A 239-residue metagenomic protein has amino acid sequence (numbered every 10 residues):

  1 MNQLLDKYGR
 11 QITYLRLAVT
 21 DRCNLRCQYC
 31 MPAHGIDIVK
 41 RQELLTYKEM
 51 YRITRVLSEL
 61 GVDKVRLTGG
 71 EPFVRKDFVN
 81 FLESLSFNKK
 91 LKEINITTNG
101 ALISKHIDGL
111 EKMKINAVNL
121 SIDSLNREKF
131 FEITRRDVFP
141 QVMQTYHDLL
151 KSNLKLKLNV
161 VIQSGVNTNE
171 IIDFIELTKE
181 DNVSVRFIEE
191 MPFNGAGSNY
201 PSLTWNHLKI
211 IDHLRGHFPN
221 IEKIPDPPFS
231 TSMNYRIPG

Functional and structural regions predicted by a protein language model:
M1-I94: Conserved alpha-helical substructure of the radical SAM core
Q3-D6, R10, Y29, D123 (+4 more regions): Flexible, active-site-adjacent loop/turn segments at secondary-structure boundaries
T20-R22, M113, P238: A short, compositionally biased micro-patch
C23-C27, I53-R55, F78, N116-N119 (+2 more regions): Short hydrophobic/aromatic-rich motifs at helix boundaries and adjacent loops
D37-R52, P72-A117, I122-Q144, V160-D173 (+1 more regions): Canonical radical SAM enzyme core domain
D63-K64, N116, K155, S184: Residue-level detector of anion-binding/catalytic polar loops
E128, R136-M143, H147-G239: Radical SAM enzyme [4Fe-4S]-AdoMet core and its adjacent flexible, acidic and glycine-rich loops/tails across
